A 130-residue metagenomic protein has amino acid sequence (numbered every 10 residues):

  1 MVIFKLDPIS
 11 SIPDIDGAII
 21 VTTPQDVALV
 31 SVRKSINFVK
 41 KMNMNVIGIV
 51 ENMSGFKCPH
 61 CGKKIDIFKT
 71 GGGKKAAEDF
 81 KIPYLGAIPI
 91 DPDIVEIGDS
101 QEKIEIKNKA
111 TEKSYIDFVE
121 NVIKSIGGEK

Functional and structural regions predicted by a protein language model:
K5-D26: Inter-motif core of Ras-like GTPase G domains
K5-P8, V30-R33, C58-C61, I97-G98: Short, well-ordered secondary-structure micro-motifs
I9, L29-V46: Conserved C-terminal guanine-recognition region of P-loop GTPase G domains, centered on the G4
D26-L29, D66-I67: Active-site glycine- and acidic-residue-rich loops that bind and position anionic ligands or nucleotide-like cofactors
F38-K130: C-terminal lobe/tail of nucleotide-utilizing enzymes
